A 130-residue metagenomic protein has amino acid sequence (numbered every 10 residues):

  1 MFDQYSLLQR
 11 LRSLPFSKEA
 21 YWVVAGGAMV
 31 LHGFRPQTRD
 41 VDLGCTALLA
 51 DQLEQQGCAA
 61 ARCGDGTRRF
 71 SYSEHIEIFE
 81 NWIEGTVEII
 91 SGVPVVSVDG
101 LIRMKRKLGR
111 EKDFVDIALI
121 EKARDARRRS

Functional and structural regions predicted by a protein language model:
M1-S130: Compositionally biased terminal segments of proteins
